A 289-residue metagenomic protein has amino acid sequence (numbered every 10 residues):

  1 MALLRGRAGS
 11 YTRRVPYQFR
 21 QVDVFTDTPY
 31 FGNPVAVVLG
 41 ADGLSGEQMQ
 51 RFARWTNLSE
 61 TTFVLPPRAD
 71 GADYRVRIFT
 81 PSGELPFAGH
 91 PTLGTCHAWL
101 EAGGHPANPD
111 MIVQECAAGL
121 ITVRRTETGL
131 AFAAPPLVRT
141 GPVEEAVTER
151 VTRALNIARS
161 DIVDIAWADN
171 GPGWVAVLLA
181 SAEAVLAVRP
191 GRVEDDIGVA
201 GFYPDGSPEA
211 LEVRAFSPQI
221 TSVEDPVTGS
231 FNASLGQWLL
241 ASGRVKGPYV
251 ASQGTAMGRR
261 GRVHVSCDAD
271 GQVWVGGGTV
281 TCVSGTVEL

Functional and structural regions predicted by a protein language model:
A2-L4, S10-F87, L93-L289: Active-site proximal loop and beta-alpha junction motif in alpha/beta enzyme cores
